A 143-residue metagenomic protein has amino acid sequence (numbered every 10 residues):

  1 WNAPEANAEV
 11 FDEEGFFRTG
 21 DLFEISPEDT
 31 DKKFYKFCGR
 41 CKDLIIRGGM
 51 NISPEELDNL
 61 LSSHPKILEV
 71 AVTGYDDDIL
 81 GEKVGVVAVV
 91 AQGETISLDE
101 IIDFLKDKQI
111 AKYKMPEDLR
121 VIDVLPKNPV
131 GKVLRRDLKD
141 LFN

Functional and structural regions predicted by a protein language model:
N2, A6-G15, G20-K114, V124 (+2 more regions): AMP-binding/adenylate-forming catalytic core of the ANL superfamily
